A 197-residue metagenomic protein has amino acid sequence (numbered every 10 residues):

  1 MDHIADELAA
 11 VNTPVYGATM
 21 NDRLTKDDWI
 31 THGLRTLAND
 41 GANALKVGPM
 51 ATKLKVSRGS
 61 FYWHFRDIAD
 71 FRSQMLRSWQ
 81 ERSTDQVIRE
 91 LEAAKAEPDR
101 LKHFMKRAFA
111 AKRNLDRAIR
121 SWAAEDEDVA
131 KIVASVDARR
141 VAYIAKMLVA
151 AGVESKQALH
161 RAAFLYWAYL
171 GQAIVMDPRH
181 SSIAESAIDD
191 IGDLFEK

Functional and structural regions predicted by a protein language model:
M1-G17, A110, P178-K197: C-terminal peripheral helix-coil segments that are non-catalytic and often amphipathic
A18-T25: Short, Lys/Arg-enriched anionic-surface-contact patches
D28, H32-D70, Q74: Helix-turn-helix
H32-D40, Q86-E90, I119, A168-Q172: Solvent-exposed, amphipathic alpha-helical segments
Q74, D85-A118, L165: Hydrophobic alpha-helical connector segments
T84, A111-A118, E127-G152, K156 (+2 more regions): Amphipathic alpha-helical packing segments from all-alpha helical-bundle domains
S155-R179, I183-L194: Hydrophobic alpha-helical segments that form the core of small-molecule binding pockets and/or dimer interfaces
